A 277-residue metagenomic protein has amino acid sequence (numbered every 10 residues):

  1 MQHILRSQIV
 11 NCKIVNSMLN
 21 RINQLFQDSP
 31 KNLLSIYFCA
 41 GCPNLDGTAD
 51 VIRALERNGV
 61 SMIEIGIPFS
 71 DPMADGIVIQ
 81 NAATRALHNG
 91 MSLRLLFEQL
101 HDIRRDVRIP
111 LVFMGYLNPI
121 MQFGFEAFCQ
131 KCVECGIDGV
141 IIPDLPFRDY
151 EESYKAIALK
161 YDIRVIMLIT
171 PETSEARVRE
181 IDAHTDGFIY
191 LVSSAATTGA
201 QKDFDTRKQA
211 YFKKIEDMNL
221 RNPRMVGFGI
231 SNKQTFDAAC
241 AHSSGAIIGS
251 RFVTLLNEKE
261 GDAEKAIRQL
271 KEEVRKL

Functional and structural regions predicted by a protein language model:
S17-F38, Q99-R105: N-terminal amphipathic alpha-helix/helix-capping segment at the start of soluble metabolic enzymes
L19-L25, L45, S70-I79, M91-H101 (+6 more regions): Active-site-adjacent beta->alpha loops and helix N-cap segments on the catalytic face of soluble alpha/beta enzymes
L34-F38, I63-I65, L111-G115, V140-I142 (+4 more regions): Hydrophobic faces of well-ordered beta-strands that scaffold small-molecule active sites in alpha/beta enzyme cores
L45-L55, T173-H184, I230-A246: Catalytic cores of alpha/beta
M62, I67-F69, Q80-L145: Active-site beta->alpha loop and helix N-cap motifs at the rims of alpha/beta catalytic domains
M62-D71, G139-I141, L145-D149, I189-A200 (+1 more regions): Glycine-rich phosphate-binding active-site loops on the catalytic face of alpha/beta enzymes
H88-M91, G136-Y150, R164-T173, V192: Catalytic beta/alpha-barrel core
L96, K213-N222, S231-D237, A241-L277: Alpha/beta catalytic cores of nucleotide-metabolism and tRNA/nucleoside-modifying enzymes
